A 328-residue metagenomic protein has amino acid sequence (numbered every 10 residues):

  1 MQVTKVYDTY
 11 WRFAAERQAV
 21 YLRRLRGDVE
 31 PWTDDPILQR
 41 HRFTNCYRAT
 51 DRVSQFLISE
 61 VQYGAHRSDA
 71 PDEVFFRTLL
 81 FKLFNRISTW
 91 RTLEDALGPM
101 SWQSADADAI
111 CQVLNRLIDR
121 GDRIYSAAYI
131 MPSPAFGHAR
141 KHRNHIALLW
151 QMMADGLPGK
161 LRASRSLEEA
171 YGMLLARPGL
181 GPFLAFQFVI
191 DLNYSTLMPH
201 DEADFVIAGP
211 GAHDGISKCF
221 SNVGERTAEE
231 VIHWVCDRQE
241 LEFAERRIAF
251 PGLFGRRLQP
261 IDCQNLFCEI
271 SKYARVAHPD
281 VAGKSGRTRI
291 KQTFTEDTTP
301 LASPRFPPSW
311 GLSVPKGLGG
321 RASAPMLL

Functional and structural regions predicted by a protein language model:
M1-F136, S309-L328: Structure-specific DNA junction-binding interface
A70-T78, L184, F188, L266: Residue-level detector of well-ordered alpha-helical segments, enriched for hydrophobic/aromatic packing positions
P71, A163, L167, F205-G209: Active-site-proximal structural scaffolding
T78-R86, L174-R177, L192, I216-F220: Generic structural signal for hydrophobic core residues of well-folded globular domains
I130-P178: Helix-hairpin-helix/helix-loop-helix acidic hairpins
A170-L192, A212-H213: Helix-hairpin-helix
V189-I248: Phosphate-backbone recognition surface of nucleic-acid-processing proteins
F243-L328: Low-complexity, acidic/Ser/Thr- and charged residue-rich accessory regions of DNA metabolism proteins
